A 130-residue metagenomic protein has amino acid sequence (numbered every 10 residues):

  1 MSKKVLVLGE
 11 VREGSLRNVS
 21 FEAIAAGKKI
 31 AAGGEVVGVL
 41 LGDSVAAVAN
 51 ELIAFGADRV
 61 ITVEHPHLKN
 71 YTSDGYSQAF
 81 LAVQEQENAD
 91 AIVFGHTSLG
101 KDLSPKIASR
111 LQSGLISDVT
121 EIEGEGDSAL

Functional and structural regions predicted by a protein language model:
M1-L130: N-terminal glycine-rich FAD/FM-binding segment characteristic of electron-transfer flavoproteins
